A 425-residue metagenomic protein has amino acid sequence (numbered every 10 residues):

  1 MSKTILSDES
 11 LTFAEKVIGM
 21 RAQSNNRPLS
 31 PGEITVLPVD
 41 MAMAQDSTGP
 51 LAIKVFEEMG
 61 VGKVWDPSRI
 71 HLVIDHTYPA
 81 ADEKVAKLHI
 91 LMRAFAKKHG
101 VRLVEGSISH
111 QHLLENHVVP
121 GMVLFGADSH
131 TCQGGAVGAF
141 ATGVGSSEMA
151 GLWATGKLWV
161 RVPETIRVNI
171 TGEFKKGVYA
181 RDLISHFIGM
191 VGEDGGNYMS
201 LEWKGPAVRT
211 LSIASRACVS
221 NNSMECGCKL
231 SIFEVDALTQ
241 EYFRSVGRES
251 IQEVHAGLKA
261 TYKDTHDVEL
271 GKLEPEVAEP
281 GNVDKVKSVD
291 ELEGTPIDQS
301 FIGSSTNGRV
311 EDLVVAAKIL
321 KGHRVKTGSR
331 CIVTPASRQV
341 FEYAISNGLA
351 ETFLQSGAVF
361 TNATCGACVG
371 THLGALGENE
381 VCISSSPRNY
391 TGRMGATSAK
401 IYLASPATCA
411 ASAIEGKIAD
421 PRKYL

Functional and structural regions predicted by a protein language model:
M1-L425: Fe-S-dependent hydro-lyases/dehydratases of central metabolism
